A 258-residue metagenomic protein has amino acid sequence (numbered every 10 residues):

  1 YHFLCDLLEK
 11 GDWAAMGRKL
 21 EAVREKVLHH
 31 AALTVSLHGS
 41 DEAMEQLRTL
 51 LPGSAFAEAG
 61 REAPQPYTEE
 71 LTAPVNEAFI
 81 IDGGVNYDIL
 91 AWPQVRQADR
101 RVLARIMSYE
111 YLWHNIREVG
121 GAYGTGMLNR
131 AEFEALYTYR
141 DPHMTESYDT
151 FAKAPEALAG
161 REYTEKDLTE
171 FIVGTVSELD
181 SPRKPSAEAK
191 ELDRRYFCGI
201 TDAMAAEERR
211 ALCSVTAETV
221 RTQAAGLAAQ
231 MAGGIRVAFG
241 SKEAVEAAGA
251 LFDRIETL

Functional and structural regions predicted by a protein language model:
Y1-K10, H30-G39, Y87-R101, L112-A217 (+1 more regions): M16 family metallopeptidases and their MPP-like homologs
C5-G17, V23: Aromatic-residue-lined binding/catalytic grooves and analogous aromatic/hydrophobic interfacial grooves in multimeric
A15, S40-D41, E45, E58-A59 (+6 more regions): A structural signal for the main folded, soluble domain(s) of proteins
G17-K26, A32-T34, N76-A78, L112-W113 (+2 more regions): Generic recognition of flexible, low-complexity loop/linker segments
E25, A32, S36, D41 (+2 more regions): His/Glu-based metal-binding/catalytic segments typifying zinc-dependent metallopeptidases
M44-L47, A98-D99, T125-G126, A247: Short helix/loop capping segments that flank catalytic or ligand/cofactor-binding pockets
L47-S54, T150-A154, L251-F252: Short amphipathic alpha-helices in soluble, non-transmembrane regions that often serve as interface/regulatory elements
S214-L258: In a subset of proteins, long, contiguous C-terminal domains/tails are tracked
